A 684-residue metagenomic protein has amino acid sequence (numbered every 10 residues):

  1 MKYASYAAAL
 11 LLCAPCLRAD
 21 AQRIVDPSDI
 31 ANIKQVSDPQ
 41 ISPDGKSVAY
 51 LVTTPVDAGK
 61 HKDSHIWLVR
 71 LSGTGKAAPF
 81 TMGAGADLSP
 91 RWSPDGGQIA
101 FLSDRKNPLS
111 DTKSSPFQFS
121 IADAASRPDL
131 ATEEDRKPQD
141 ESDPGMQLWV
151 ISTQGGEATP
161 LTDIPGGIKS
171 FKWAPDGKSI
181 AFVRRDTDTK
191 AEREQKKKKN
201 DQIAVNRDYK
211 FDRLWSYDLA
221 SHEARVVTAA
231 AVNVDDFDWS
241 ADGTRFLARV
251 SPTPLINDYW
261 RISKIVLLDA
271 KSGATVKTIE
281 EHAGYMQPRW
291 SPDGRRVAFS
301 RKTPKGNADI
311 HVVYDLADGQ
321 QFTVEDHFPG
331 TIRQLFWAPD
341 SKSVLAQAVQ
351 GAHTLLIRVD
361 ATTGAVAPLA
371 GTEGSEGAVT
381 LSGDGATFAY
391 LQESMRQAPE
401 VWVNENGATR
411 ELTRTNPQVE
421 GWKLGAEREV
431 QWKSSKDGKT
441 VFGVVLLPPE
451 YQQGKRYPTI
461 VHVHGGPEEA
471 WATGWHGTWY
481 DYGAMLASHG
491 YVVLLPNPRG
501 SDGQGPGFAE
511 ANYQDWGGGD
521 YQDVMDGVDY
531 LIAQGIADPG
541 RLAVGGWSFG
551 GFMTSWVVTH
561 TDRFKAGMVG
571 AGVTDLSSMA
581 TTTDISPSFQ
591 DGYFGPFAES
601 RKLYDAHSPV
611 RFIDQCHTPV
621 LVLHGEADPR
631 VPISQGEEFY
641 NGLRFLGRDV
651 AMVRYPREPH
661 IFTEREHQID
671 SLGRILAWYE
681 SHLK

Functional and structural regions predicted by a protein language model:
Q40, A181-R184, T189-E192, R207-L214 (+4 more regions): Non-catalytic accessory segments flanking enzyme active sites
P43-D44, P94-D95, P175-D176, A241-D242 (+3 more regions): Residue-level detector of Asp-centered blade-edge/turn motifs that repeat once per structural unit in beta-propeller
V48, I99-A100, I180, F246-L247 (+3 more regions): Hydrophobic beta-strand positions that form the internal "hydrophobic ladder" of WD40/Gbeta-like beta-propeller blades
V52-H65, T81-L88, L102-W149, E157 (+12 more regions): A flexible loop/linker signature enriched in serine peptidases of the S9 family
L71-T74, S152-G156, D218-H222, D269-G273 (+3 more regions): Short loop/turn segments that connect beta-strands within beta-propeller blades
K455-G465: Short beta-strand element of the alpha/beta-hydrolase
H462, W479-H489, L495-K684: Active-site-proximal cap/loop segments of hydrolase catalytic domains
